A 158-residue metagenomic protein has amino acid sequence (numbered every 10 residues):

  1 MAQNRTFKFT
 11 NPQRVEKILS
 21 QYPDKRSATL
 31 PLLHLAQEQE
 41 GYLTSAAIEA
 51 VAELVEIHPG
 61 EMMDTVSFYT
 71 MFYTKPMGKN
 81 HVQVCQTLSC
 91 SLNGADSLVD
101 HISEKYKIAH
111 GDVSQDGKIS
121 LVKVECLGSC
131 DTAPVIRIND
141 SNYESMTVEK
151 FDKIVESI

Functional and structural regions predicted by a protein language model:
M1-I158: Signature of N-terminal electron-transfer/Fe-S-associated modules in redox systems
